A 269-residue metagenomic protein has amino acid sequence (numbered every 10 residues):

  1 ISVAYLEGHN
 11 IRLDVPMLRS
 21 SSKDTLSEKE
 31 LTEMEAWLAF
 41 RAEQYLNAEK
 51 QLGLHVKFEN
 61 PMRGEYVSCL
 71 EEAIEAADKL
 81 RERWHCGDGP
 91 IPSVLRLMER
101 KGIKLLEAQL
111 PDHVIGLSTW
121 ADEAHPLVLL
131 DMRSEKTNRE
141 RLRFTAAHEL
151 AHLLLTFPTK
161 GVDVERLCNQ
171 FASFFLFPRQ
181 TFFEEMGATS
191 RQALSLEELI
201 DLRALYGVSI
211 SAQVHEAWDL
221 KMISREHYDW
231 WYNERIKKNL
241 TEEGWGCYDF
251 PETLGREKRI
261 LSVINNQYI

Functional and structural regions predicted by a protein language model:
I1-I269: Active-site hotspot residues in diverse enzymes, especially metal/ion-binding acidic/histidine motifs
